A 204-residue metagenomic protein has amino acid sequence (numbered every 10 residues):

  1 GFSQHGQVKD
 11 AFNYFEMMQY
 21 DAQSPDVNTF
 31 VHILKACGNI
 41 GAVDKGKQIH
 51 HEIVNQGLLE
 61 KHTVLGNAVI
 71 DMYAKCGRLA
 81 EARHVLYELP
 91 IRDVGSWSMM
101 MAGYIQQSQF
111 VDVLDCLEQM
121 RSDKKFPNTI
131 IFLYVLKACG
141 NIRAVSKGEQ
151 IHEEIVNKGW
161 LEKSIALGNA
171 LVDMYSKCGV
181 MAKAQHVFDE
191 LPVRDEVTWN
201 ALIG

Functional and structural regions predicted by a protein language model:
Q4-H32, A42, Q109, S122 (+1 more regions): Hydrophobic or amphipathic alpha-helical targeting/insertion segments
A11, D26-V31, G46, K61-H62 (+15 more regions): Pentatricopeptide repeat
M18, M72, L89, M100-M101 (+3 more regions): Methionine-biased hydrophobic packing positions in alpha-helices, especially within tandem helical repeat solenoids
